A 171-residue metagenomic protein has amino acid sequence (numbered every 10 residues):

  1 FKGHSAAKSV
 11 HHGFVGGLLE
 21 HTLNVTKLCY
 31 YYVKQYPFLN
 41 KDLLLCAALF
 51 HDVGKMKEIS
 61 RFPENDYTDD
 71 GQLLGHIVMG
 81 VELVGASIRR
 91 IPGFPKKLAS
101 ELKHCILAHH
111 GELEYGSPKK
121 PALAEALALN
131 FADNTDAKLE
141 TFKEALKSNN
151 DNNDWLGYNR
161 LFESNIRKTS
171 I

Functional and structural regions predicted by a protein language model:
F1-E20, E64-T68: Active-site flanking loop/helix segments enriched in acidic
K2-A6, R89, G111, D151 (+1 more regions): Generic surface-pattern signal
H21-C29, V33: Helix-hairpin-helix/helix-loop-helix acidic hairpins
Y31-N149: Divalent metal-dependent catalytic cores for phosphoryl transfer on phosphate-bearing substrates
N130, N152-R160, S164, T169-I171: N-terminal intrinsically disordered, cationic/polar leader segments that include organellar targeting peptides
